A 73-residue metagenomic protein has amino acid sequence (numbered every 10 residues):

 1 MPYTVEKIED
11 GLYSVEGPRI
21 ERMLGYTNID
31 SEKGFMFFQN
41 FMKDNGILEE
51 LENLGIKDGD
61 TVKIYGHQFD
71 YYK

Functional and structural regions predicted by a protein language model:
M1-K73: C-terminal-of-GTPase-core extension/linker across diverse P-loop GTPases
